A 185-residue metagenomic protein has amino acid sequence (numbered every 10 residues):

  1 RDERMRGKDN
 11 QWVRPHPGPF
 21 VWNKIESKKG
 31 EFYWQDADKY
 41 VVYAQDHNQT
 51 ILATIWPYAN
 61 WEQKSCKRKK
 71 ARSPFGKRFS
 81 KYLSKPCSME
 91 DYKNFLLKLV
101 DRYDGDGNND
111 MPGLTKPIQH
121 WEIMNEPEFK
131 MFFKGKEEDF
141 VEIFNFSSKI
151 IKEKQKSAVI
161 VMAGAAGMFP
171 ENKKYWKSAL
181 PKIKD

Functional and structural regions predicted by a protein language model:
R1-G7: An acidic-aromatic substrate-binding cleft motif
K8-K184: Substrate-binding cleft and catalytic face of glycoside hydrolase catalytic domains, especially the flexible beta-alpha
